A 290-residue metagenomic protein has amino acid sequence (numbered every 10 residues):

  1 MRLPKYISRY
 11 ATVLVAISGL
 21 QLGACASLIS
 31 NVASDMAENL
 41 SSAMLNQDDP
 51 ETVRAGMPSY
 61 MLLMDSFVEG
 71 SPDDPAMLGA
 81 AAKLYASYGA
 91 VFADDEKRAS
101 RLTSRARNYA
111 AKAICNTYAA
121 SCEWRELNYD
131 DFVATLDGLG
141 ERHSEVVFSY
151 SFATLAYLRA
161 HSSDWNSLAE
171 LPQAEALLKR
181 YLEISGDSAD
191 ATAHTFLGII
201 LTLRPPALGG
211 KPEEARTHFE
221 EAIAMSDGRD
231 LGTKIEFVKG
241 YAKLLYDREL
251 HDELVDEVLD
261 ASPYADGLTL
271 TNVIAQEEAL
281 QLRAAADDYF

Functional and structural regions predicted by a protein language model:
R2-T12: Bacterial N-terminal signal peptides that target proteins for export
G19-Q47: Bacterial Sec signal peptide processing site at the extreme N-terminus
M44-A76: Post-signal-peptide N-terminal segment of Sec-exported extracytoplasmic proteins
V68, A82, A86-E96, A156-N166 (+4 more regions): Short coil/turn linking the two alpha-helices of tandem helical-hairpin repeats
M77-L78, A82-Y85, V147, T154 (+5 more regions): TPR repeat positional signature
S100-C115, E214-T217, L250-A265: TPR/TPR-like (Sel1-like) alpha-helical repeat modules
D130-G232: Extended amphipathic alpha-helical interaction segments
E253-D260, Y264-F290: Terminal, low-structured helical/coil segments at or just beyond the last alpha-helical repeat
